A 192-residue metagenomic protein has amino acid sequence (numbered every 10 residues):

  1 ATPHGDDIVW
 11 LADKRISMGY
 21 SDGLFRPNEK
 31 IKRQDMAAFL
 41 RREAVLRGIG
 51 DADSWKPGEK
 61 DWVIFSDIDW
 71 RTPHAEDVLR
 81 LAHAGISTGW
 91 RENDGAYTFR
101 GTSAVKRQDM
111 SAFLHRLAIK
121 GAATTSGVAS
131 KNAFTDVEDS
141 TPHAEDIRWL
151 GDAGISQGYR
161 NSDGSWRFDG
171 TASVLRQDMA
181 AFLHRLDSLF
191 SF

Functional and structural regions predicted by a protein language model:
A1-P3, M18-A37, R42-D77, G89-Q108 (+3 more regions): Feature responds to low-complexity, polar/acidic, surface-exposed segments characteristic of secreted/exported proteins
P3-K14, E76-R80, E145-G151: Secondary-structure capping and domain/repeat boundary segments
R15, G85, G154: Phosphate/pyrophosphate-binding loop motifs in nucleotide- or prenyl diphosphate-using proteins
H83, T88-G89: Gram-negative (and chloroplast) outer-membrane scaffold detector with strong preference for beta-barrel transmembrane
